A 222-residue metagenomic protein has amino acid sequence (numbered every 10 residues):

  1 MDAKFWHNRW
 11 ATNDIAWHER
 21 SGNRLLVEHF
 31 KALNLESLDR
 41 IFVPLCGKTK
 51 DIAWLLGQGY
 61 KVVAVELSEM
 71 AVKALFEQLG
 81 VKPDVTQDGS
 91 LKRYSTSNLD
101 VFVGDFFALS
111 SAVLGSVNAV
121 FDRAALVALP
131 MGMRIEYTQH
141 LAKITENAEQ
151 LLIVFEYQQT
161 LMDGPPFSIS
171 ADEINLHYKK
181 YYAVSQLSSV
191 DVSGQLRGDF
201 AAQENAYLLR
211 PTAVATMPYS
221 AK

Functional and structural regions predicted by a protein language model:
M1-L38, K48-I52, A64-L99, V103-V113 (+2 more regions): Class I (Rossmann-like) S-adenosyl-L-methionine-dependent methyltransferase catalytic domain, capturing the SAM-binding
D39, V117-N118: Conserved acidic residues
F42-G47, A125: Class I SAM-dependent methyltransferase "Motif I" SAM/SAH-binding loop
C46-K48, M131-G132: Short beta->alpha connector loops
L56-G57: Gly/Ala-rich phosphate-binding loop of Rossmann-like dinucleotide-binding domains, activating on the conserved
Y60: Conserved acetyl-CoA-binding loop of GNAT-fold acetyltransferases
F121: A conserved beta-strand element that flanks and buttresses the S-adenosyl-L-methionine
A128-H140: A short, conserved alpha-helix within the catalytic core of class I
